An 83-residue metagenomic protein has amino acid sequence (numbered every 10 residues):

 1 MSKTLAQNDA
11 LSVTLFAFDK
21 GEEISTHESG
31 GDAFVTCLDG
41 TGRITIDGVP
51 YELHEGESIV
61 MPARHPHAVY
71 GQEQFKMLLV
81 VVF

Functional and structural regions predicted by a protein language model:
M1-E22: A short glycine-rich, His/Asp/Glu-containing loop-to-beta-strand
L11, K20, G30, V49 (+2 more regions): A generic "binding-loop/recognition-motif" signal
L15, F34, V49-E52: Short, surface-exposed secondary-structure edge patches
A17-D19, G30-I44: Short, conserved beta-strand element in jelly-roll/cupin
L38-D39, H54-E55, E73: A cytosolic small-molecule/anion-sensing beta-strand core signal
G48-A63: Short acidic-glycine-tyrosine-enriched beta hairpin
A63-F83: Ligand-binding loop in jelly-roll beta-barrel domains
